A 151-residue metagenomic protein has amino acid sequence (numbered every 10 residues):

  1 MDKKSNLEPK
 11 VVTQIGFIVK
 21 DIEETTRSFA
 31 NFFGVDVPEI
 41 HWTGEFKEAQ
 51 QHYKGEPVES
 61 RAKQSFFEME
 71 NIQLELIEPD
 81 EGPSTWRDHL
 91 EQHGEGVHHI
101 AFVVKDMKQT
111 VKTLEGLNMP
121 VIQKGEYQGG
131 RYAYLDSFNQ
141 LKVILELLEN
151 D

Functional and structural regions predicted by a protein language model:
M1-L7, D151: Basic/polar N-terminal segments that are highly enriched at the extreme N-terminus, encompassing both cleavable
L7-K10, I18-E70, Q109-A133, N139: Core segments of cupin and vicinal oxygen chelate
V12-K20, S65-I72, H89-D106: Vicinal oxygen chelate
G16-F17, E75-P79, A101, T113 (+3 more regions): A structural feature that tracks compact, well-ordered secondary-structure segments with a strong bias toward
E48-Q51, P83-R87: A short, acidic/glycine-rich surface segment
S60-R61, E149-D151: Ligand-binding grooves and catalytic loops that recognize ribose/phosphate and carbohydrate rings, and esterified lipid
S60-W86: Helix-adjacent hinge/juxtasegments
S84, N139-L145: Short, charged/polar, Gly/Pro-enriched secondary-structure boundary elements
